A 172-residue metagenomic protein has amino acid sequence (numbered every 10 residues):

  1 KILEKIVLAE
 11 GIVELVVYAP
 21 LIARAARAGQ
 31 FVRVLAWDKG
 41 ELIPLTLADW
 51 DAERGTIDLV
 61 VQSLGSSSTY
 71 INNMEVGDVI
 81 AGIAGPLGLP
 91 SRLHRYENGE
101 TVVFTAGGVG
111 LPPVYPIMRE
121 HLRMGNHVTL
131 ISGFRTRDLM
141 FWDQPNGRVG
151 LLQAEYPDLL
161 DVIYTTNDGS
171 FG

Functional and structural regions predicted by a protein language model:
K1-D78, G169: Ferredoxin-reductase
T69-G172: FNR/FR-type flavoprotein reductase catalytic core
